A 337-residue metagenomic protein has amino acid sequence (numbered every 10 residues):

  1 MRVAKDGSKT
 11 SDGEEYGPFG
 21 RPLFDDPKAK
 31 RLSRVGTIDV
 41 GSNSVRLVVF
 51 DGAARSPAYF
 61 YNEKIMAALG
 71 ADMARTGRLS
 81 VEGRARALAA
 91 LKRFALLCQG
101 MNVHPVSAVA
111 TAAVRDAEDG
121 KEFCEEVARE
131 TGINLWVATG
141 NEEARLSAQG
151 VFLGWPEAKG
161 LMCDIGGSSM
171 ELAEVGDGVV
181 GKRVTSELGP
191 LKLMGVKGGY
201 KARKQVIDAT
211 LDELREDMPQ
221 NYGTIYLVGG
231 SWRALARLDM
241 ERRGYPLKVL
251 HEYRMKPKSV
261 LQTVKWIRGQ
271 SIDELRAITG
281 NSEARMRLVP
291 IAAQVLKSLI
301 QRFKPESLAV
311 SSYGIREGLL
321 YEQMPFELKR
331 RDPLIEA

Functional and structural regions predicted by a protein language model:
M1-R34, I38: Non-catalytic pre-domain segments flanking phosphatase-related domains
R31-S56: N-terminal basic/disordered segments at the start of proteins
V35-D39, G160-D164, I225: Short glycine-aspartate micro-motif
S42-S44, T111, G166-L172, G230: Ser/Thr-glycine-rich phosphate-binding loops at phosphate-binding pockets of nucleotides, nucleotide cofactors
V49-G52, A67-A68, D72-V103, T111-L153 (+2 more regions): Helical "lid/coupling" subdomains associated with nucleotide-phosphate turnover
E63-I65: A structural signal for short, well-ordered beta-strand segments
A108: Dinucleotide-binding Rossmann-like beta1-alpha1 core, especially the glycine-rich loop that anchors the ADP
